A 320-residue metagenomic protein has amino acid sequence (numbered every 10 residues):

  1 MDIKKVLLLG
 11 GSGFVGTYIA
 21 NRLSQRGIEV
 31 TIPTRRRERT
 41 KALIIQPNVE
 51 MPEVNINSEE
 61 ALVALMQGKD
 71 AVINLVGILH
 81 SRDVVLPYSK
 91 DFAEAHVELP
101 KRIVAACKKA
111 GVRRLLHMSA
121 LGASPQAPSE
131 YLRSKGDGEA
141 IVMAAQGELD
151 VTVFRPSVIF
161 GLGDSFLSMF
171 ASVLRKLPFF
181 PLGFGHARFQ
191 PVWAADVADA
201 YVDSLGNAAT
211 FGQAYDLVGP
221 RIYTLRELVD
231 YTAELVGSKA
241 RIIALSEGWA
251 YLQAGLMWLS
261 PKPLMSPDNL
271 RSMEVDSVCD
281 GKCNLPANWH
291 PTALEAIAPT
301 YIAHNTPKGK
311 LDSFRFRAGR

Functional and structural regions predicted by a protein language model:
I3-R26: N-terminal Rossmann NAD(P)H-binding glycine-rich loop of SDR-like oxidoreductase domains
I28-R36: Conserved glycine-rich Rossmann-like NAD(P)H-binding loop of the short-chain dehydrogenase/reductase
E29, I78, S89-T152, S157: Conserved Rossmann-fold NAD(P)-dependent oxidoreductase catalytic core, especially the SDR/UDP-sugar
E38-K109, L121-P125: NAD(P)H-binding glycine-rich loop region in Rossmannoid oxidoreductase-like domains and their noncatalytic homologs
A127-S129, F154-M169, Y223: Flexible, glycine-rich beta-alpha linker
S172-V192, D196, A200-D216: A conserved pocket-lining segment of Rossmann-fold NAD(P)-dependent short-chain dehydrogenase/reductase
R188-A195, L217-L235, A244-A254, H290-A293: Substrate-binding strand-loop-helix patch in Rossmann-like NAD(P)-dependent oxidoreductase/epimerase domains
G248-R320: A hydrophobic C-terminal alpha-helical subdomain
